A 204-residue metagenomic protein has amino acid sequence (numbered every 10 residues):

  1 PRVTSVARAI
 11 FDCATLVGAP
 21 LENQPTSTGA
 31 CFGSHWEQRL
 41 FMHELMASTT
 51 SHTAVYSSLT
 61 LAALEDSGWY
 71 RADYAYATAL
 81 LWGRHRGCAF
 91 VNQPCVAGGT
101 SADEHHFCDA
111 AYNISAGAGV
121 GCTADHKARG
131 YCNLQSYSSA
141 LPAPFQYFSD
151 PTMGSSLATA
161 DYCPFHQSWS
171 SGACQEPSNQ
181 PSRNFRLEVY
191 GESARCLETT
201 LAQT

Functional and structural regions predicted by a protein language model:
P1-T204: Extracellular zinc-dependent metalloprotease catalytic-domain scaffold
